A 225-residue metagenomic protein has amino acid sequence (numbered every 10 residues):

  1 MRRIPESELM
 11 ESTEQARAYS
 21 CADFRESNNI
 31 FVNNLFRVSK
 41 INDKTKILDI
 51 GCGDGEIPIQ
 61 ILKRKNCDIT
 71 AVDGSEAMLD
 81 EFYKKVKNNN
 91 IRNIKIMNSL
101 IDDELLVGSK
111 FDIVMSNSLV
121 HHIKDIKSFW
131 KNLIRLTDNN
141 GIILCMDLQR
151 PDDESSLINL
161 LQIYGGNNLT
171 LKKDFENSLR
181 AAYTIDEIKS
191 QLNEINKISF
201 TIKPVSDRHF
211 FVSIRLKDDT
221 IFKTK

Functional and structural regions predicted by a protein language model:
M1-A18: N-terminal, positively charged/glycine-rich alpha-helical extensions of SAM-dependent methyltransferases
R25-D43: Conserved alpha-helix/loop element of class I SAM-dependent methyltransferases that forms part of the SAM/SAH-binding
L48, E56-D103: Class I SAM-dependent methyltransferase SAM/SAH-binding core
D54, A181-K225: Conserved Class I S-adenosyl-L-methionine
M115: A conserved beta-strand element that flanks and buttresses the S-adenosyl-L-methionine
I123-L133: A short, conserved alpha-helix within the catalytic core of class I
G141-D147: Conserved beta-strand signature within the Rossmann-like core of class I S-adenosyl-L-methionine
L148-I195, T201-K203: C-terminal alpha-helical "lid/dimerization" subdomain adjacent to the S-adenosyl-L-methionine
